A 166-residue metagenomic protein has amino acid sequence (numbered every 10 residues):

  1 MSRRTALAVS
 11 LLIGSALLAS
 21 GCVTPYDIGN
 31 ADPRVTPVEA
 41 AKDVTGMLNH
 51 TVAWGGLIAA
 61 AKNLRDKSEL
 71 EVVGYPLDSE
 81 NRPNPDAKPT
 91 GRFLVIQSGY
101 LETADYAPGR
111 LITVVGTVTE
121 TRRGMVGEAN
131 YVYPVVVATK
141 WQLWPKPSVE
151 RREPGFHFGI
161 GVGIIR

Functional and structural regions predicted by a protein language model:
M1-C22: Sec-dependent bacterial lipoprotein signal peptides
C22-R166: OB-fold and OB-like single-stranded nucleic-acid-recognition modules and their adjacent interaction interfaces
